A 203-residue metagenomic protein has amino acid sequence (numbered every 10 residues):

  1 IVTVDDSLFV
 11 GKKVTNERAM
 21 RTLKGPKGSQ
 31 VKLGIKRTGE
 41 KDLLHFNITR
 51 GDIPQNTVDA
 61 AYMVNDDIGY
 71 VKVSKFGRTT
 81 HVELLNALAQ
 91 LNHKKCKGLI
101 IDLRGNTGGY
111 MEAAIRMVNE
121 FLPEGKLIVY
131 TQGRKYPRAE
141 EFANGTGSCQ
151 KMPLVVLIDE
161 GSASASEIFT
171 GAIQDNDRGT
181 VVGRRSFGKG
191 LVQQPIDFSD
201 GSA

Functional and structural regions predicted by a protein language model:
I1-V2: A structural signal for short beta-strand/turn segments enriched in small hydrophobics and glycine
D5-S202: Cleft-lining beta-strand/loop regions that shape enzyme active-site pockets
